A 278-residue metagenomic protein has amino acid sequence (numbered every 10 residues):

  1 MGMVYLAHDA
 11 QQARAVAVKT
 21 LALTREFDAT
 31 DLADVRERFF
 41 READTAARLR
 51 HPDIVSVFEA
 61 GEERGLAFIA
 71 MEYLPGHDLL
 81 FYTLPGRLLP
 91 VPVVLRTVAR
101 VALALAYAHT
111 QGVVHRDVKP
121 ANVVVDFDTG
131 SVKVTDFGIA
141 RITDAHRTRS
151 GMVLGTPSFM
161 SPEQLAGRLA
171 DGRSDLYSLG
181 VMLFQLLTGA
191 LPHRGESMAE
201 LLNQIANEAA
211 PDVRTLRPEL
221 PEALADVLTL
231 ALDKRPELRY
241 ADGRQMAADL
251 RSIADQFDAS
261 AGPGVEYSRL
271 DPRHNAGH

Functional and structural regions predicted by a protein language model:
M1-P211, L238: Conserved ATP-binding/catalytic core of the eukaryotic-like protein kinase fold, especially serine/threonine kinases
E26, T188, N207-A210, L232-D233 (+1 more regions): Non-catalytic alpha-helical coupling and interface elements of nucleotide-dependent molecular machines and regulators
R41, R96, E222, Q245-A248: DHp/HisKA dimerization-phosphoacceptor four-helix bundle of two-component histidine kinases and homologous
L49, D53, H193-E200, T215 (+4 more regions): Alpha-helix N-cap and coil->helix boundary residues
L201-Q204, E219, D249: Short acidic/histidine-centered micro-motifs embedded in hydrophobic/aromatic stretches that mark compact functional
E219-L232: Conserved C-terminal C-lobe helix
D233-D242: A conserved short helix/loop substructure at the end of the activation segment of eukaryotic-like protein kinase domains
A241-H278: Juxtacatalytic C-terminal regulatory tail of Ser/Thr protein kinases
